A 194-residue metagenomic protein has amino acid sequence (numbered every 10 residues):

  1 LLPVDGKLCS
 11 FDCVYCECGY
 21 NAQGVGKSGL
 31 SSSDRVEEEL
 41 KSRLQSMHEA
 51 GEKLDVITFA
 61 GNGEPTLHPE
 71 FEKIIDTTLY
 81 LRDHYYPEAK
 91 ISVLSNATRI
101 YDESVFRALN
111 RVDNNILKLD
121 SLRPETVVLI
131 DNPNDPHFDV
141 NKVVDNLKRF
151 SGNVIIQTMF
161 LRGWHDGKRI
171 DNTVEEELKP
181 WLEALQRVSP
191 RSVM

Functional and structural regions predicted by a protein language model:
L1, E17, V56-A60, S92: Short, conserved beta-strand segments within well-ordered enzyme catalytic domains that often line or immediately flank
L1-E38: Canonical Radical SAM [4Fe-4S] cluster-binding loop centered on the CxxxCxxC motif and its immediate flanking residues
L8, E49-K53, H84-E88: Short helix-terminating capping/connector loops at secondary-structure junctions
Y20, G61, L119: Residues that line or immediately flank small-molecule/substrate-binding pockets and catalytic motifs
N21, K41-E49, D76-L79, D83: Generic short alpha-helical segment signal, independent of protein family or function, capturing local helix propensity
E38-A60: Short Fe-S-cluster ligation motifs
L67-M194: Conserved AdoMet/S-adenosylmethionine-binding subsite of the radical SAM
